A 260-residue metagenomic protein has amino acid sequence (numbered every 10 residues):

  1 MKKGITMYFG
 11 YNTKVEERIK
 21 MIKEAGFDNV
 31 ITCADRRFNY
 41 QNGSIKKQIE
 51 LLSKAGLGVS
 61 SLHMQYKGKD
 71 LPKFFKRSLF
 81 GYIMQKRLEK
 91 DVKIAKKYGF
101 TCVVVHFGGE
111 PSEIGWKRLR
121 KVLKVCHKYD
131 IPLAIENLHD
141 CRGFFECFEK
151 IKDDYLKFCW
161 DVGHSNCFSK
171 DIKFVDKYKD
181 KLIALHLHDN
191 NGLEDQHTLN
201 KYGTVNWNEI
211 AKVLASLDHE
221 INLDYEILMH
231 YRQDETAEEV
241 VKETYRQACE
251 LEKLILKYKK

Functional and structural regions predicted by a protein language model:
M1-E89, K96, D153, R246-K260: N-terminal pre-domain/capping segments
M1-G4, N12-G26, G56, C141-K260: Histidine-acidic metal/acid-base catalytic patches
Y8-G10, A34-N39, G108-P111, G163-S165 (+1 more regions): Short histidine/acidic/glycine/proline-rich micro-motifs that form metal- and phosphate-coordinating active-site loops
E16, K54, D70-K157, Y258: Active-site acidic/histidine proton-transfer and metal-coordination neighborhood in alpha/beta enzyme cores
D28-N29, G58, T101, P132 (+1 more regions): Residue-level detector of anion-binding/catalytic polar loops
I31, S61, V104, A134 (+3 more regions): Conserved beta-strand positions in the central sheet of alpha/beta enzyme cores
Y40-K47, F75-R87, P111-R118, H139 (+3 more regions): Alpha-helix N-cap and loop-to-helix initiation/capping positions
S44-A55, R118-K128, F174, E209-L214: Catalytic-core regions built around general acid/base machinery
